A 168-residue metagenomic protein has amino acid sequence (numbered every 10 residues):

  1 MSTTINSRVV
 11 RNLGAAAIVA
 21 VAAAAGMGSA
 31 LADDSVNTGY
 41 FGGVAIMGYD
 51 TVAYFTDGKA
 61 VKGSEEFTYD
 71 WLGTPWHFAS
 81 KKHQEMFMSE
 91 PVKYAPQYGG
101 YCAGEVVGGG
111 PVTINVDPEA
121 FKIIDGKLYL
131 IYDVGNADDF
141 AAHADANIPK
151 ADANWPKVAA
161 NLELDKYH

Functional and structural regions predicted by a protein language model:
M1, M27-G28: Long, contiguous secondary-structure blocks with strong helical propensity
S2-A17: Bacterial N-terminal signal peptides that target proteins for export
S2-N6, A23, E85: A general, composition-driven signal for non-globular sequence regions
T3, A20, E119: Short, flexible, glycine/charge-rich loop motifs used to bind or transfer phosphoryl groups or to couple energy/partner
G14-G26: Bacterial N-terminal signal peptides
G28-H168: Charged, low-complexity intrinsically disordered segments
